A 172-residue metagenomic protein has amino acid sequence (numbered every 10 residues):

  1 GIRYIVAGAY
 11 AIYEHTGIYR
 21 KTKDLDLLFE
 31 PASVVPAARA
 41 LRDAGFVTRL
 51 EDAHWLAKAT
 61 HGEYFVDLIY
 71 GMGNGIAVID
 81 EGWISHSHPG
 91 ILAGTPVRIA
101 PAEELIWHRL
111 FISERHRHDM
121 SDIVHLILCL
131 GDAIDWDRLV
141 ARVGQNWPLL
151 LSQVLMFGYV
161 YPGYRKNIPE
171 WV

Functional and structural regions predicted by a protein language model:
G1-V172: Compositionally biased terminal segments of proteins
